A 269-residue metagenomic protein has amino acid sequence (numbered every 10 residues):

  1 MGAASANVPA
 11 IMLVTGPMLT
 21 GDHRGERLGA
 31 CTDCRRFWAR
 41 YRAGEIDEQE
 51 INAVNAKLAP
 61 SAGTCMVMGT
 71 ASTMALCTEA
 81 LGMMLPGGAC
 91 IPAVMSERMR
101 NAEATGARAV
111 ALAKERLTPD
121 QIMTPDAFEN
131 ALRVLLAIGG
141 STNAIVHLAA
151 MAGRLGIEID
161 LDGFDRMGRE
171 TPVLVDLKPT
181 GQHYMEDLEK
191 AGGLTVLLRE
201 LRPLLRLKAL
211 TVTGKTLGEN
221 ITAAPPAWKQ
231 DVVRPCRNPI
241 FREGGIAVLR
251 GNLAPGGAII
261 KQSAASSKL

Functional and structural regions predicted by a protein language model:
G2-V8, P17-L269: Catalytic or ion-coupling anion/metal-binding cores of large enzyme and transporter domains
L13-T15: Cofactor-binding loop segments of dinucleotide-utilizing enzymes, especially the Rossmann-like FAD- and NAD(P)+-binding
